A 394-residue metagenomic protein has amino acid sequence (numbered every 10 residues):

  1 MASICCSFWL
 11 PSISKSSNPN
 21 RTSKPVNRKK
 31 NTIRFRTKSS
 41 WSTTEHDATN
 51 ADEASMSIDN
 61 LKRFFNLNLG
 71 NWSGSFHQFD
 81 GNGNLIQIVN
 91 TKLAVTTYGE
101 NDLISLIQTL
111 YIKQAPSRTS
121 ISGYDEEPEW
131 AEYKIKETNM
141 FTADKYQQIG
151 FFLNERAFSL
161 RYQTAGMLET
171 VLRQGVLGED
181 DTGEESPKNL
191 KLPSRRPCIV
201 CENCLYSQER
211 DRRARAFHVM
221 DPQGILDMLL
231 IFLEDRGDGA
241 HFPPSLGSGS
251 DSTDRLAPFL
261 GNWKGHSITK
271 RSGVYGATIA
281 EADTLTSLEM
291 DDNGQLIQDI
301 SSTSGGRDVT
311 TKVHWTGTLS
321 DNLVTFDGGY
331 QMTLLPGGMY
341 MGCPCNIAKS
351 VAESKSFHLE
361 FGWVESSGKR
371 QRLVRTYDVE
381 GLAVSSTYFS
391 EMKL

Functional and structural regions predicted by a protein language model:
M1-A48: N-terminal chloroplast transit peptides
E45-L394: Soluble ligand-binding/transfer domains with enclosed cavities or grooves
